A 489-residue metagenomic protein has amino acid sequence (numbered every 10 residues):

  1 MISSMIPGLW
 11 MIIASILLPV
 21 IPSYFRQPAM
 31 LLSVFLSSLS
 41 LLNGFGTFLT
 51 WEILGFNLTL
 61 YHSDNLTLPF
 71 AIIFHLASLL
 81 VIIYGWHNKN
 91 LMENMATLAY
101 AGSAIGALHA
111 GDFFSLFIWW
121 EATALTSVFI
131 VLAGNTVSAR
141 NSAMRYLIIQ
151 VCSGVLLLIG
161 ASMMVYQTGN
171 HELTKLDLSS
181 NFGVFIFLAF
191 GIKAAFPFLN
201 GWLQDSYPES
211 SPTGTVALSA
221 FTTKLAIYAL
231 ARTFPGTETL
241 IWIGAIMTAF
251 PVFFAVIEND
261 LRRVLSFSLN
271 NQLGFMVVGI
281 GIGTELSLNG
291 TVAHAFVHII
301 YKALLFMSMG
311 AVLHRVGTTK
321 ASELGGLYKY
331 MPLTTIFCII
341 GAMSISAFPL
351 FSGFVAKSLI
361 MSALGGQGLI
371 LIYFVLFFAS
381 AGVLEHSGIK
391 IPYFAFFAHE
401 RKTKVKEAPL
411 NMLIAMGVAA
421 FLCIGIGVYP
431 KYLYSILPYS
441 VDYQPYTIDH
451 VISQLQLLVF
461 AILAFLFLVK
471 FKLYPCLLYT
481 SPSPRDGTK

Functional and structural regions predicted by a protein language model:
M1-I12, D64: Hydrophobic transmembrane alpha-helical segments in integral membrane proteins
P7-S23: N-terminal signal-anchor/start-transfer transmembrane helix
S33-L41, S153-G154, A342, M416-V428: Hydrophobic alpha-helical membrane-insertion segments
L49-Y61, T168-D177, S358-S362, S435-P445: Membrane-interface helix termini and inter-helical loops of multi-pass transporters
F56-P69, S179-G183, Q367-I372, I448-D449: Short aromatic-rich membrane-water interface segments that cap or initiate transmembrane helices in multi-pass membrane
L80-L116, L125-N411: Hydrophobic transmembrane alpha-helices and their helix-loop junctions in integral membrane proteins
L413-I426, K431-Y434, T447-S481: Glycine- and aromatic-enriched alpha-helical transmembrane segments of multi-pass membrane proteins
Y479-K489: Single conserved hydrophobic/aromatic residue that forms the stacking wall/gate of nucleotide- or nucleobase-binding
